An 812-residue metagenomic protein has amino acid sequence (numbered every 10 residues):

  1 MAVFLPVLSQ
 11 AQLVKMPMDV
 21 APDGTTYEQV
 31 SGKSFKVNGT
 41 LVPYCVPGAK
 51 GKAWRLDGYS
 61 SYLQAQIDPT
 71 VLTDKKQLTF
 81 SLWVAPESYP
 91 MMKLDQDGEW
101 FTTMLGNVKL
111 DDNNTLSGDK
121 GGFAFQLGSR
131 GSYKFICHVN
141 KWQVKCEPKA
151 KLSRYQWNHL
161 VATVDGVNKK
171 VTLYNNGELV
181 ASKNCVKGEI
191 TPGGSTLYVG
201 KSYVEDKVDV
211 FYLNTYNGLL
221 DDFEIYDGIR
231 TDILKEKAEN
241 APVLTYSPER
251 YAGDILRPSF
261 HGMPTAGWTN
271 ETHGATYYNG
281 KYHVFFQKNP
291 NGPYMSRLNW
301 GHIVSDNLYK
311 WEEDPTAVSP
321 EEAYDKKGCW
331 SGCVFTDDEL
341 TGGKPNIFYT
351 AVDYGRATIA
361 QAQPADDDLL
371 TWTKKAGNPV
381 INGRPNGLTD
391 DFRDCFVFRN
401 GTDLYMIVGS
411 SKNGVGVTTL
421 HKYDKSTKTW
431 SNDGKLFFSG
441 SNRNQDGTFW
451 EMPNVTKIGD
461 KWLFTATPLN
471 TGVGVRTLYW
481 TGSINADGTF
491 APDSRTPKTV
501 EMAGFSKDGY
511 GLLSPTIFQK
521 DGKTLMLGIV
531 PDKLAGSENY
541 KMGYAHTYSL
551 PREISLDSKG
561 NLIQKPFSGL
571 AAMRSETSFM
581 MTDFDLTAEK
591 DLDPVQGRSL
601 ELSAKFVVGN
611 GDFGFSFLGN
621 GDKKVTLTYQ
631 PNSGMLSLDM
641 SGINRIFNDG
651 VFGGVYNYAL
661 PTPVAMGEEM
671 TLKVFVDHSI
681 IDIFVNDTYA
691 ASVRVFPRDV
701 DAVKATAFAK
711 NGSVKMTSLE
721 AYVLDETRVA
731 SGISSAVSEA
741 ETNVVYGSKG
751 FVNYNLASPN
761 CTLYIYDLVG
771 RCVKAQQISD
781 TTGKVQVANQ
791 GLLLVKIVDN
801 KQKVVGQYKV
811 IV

Functional and structural regions predicted by a protein language model:
V7-L8, S734-V812: C-terminal outer-membrane/trafficking sorting elements
A11-Q12, T172, L219-A252, T727-A730: Extended recognition patches within non-cytosolic domains
L13-V14, V20-T26, V30-S31, A49 (+6 more regions): Extracellular glycan-recognition modules
A85-E99, D585-R645: Secretory/extracellular carbohydrate-interaction modules and structurally similar beta-sandwich "look-alikes"
F135-H159, R645-T671: Short, aromatic/His-centered strand-loop micro-motif at the edge of beta-sheets
Q156-K170, E668-I681: Localized edge beta-strand/strand-to-loop motifs within extracellular or lumenal beta-rich domains
K183-L219, V693-S718: Flexible glycan-contacting loops in extracellular carbohydrate-active proteins
I233-D394, R399-Q445, K457-D508, V530-F579 (+2 more regions): Beta-rich carbohydrate-recognition and catalytic domains
